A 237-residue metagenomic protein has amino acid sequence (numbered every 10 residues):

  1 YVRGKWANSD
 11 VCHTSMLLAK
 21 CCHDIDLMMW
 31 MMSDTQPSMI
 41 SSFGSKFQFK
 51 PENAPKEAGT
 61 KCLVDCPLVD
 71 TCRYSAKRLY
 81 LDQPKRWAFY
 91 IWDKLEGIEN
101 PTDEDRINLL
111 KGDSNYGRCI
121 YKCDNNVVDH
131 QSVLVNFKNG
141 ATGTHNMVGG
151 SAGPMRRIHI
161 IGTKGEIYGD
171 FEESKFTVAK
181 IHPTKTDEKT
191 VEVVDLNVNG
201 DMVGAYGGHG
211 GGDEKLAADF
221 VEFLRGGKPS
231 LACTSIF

Functional and structural regions predicted by a protein language model:
Y1-R118: Predominantly a Rossmann-like dinucleotide-binding segment in NAD(P)-dependent oxidoreductases
R3-K5, L27, C119-C123, T144-M147 (+1 more regions): Intrinsically disordered, low-complexity segments enriched in polar/charged residues with Gly/Pro, especially when
N8, M16-A19, Y121-N125, V148-G149 (+1 more regions): Short Gly/Pro-enriched turn/cap motifs at secondary-structure boundaries
I98-M147: Alpha/beta-hydrolase fold catalytic core
V127-F237: C-terminal helical cap and adjacent loop that interface with cofactors, partners, or active-site loops
